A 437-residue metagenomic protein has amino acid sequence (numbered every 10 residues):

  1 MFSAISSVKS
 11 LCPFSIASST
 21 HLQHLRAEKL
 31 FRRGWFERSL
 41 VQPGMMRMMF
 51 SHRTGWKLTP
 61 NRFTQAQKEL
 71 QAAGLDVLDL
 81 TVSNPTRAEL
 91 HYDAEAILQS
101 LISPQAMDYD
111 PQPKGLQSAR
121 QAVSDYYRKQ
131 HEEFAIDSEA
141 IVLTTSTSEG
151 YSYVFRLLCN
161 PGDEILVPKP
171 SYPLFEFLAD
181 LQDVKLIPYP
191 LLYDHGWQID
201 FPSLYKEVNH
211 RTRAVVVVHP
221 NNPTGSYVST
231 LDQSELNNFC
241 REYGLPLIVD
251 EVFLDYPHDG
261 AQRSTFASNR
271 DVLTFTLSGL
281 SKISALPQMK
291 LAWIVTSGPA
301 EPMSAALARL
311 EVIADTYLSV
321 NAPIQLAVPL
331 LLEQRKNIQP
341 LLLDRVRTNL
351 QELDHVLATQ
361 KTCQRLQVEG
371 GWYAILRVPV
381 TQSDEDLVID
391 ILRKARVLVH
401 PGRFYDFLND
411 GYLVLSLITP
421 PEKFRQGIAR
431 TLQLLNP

Functional and structural regions predicted by a protein language model:
F2-S19, R26, R32-S39: Low-acidity, Ser/Thr- and Arg-rich intrinsically disordered low-complexity segments
R47-M49, R53-S146, Y153, S203 (+2 more regions): N-terminal small-domain helix-loop-helix segment of the aminotransferase-like
A106-N238, E242, D255-N269, F275 (+1 more regions): Conserved core of the PLP fold type I
D125, K129, E133, Y205 (+3 more regions): PLP-dependent enzyme catalytic core of the Aspartate aminotransferase-like
V167, P188, V249, V399-P401: Hydrophobic residues in well-ordered beta-strands that form the structural core
Q182, E242-Y243, Q360, A395: Helix C-cap/helix->beta junction micro-motif
S268-R347, D354-H355, L435-N436: Conserved core segment of the aminotransferase class I/II
P329, R345-D354, R365-V378: Conserved glycine-rich beta-strand-loop-beta hairpin in the small C-terminal domain of fold type I
